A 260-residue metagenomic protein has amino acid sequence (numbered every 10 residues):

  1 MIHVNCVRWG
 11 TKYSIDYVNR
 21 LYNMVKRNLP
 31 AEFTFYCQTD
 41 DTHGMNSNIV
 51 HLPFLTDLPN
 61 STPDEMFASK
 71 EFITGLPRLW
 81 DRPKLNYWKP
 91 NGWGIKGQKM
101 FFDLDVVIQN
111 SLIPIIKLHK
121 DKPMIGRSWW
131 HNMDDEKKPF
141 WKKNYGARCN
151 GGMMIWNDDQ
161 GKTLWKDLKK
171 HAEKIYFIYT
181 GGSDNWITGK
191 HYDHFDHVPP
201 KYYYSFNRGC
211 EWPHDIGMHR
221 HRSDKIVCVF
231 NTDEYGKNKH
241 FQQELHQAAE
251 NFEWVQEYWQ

Functional and structural regions predicted by a protein language model:
M1-R20, A31, C37, S47-F54 (+1 more regions): A glycosyltransferase accessory/donor-loop signature
D16, N60-A68, N132-P139, N238-K239: Short, charged, surface-exposed secondary-structure boundary motifs
T39-D41: Residues in the short beta-alpha loop(s) of Rossmann-like NAD(P)-binding domains
G44-I95: Active-site-proximal specificity loops/subdomain of glycosyltransferases
H51, W80-M133: GT-A fold catalytic core of metal-dependent nucleotide-sugar glycosyltransferases, centered on the diacidic
F72-L76, K137-N144, D215-G217: Short, P/G- and charge-enriched loop/turn segments at secondary-structure junctions
K99-D103, N150-M153, K225: Extracellular structured ligand-interaction cores
P114-I175: Conserved catalytic core of nucleotide-sugar-dependent glycosyltransferases
